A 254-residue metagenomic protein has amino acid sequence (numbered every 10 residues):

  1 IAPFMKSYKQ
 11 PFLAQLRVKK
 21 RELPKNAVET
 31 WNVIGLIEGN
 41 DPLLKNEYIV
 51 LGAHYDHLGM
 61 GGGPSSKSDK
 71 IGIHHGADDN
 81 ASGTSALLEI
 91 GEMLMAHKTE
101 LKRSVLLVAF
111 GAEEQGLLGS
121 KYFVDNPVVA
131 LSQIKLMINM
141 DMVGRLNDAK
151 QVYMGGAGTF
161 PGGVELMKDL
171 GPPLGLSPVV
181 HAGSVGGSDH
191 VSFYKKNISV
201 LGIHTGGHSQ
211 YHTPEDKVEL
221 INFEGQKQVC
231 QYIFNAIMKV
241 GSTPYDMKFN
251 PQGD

Functional and structural regions predicted by a protein language model:
I1, V33, N80-A86, I90 (+7 more regions): Stable alpha-helical elements in mature extracytoplasmic
I1-G76, E89-E92, A96-T99, D125: Soluble metallo-hydrolase cores and metallopeptidase-like ectodomains found primarily in the secretory/periplasmic
I1-P3, F110-H208, N222: Metal-dependent peptidase/peptidase-like ectodomains
V18-P24, S68-N80, A109, A149-G158 (+2 more regions): Second-shell loop/turn segments in exported
N26-V28, Y48, G76-T84, E113-G116 (+4 more regions): Solvent-exposed, acidic/flexible segments
K45-Y48, M60-S66, L117-K121, A149-Q151 (+1 more regions): Short, solvent-exposed loop/turn and secondary-structure capping segments
E92, A96, S209-G253: His/Asp/Glu-rich mid-to-C-terminal helical/loop segments that flank catalytic regions of hydrolases
E100-V108, M137-M140, T243-G253: Acidic/histidine-enriched alpha-helical segments
